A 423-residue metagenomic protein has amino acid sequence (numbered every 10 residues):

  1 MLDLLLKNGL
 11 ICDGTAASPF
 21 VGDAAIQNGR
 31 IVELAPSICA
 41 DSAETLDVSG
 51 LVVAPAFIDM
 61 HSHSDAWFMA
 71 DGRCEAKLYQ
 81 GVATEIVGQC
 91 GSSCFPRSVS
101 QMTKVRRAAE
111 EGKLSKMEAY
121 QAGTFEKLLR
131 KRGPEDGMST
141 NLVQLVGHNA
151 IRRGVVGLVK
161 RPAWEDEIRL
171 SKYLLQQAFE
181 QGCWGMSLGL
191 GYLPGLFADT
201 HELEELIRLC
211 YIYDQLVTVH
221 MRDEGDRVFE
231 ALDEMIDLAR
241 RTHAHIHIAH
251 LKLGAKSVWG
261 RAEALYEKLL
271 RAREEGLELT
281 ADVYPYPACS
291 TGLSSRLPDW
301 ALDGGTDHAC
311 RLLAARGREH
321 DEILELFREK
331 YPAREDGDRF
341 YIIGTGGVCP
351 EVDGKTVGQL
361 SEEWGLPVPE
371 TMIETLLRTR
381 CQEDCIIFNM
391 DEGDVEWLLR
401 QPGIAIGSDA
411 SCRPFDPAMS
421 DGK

Functional and structural regions predicted by a protein language model:
L2-A56: Histidine-rich, glycine-flanked metal-binding segment
G9, G29, G50, H61 (+7 more regions): Divalent metal-coordination and catalytic microenvironments
A40, T45-S115: Metal-associated gating/positioning segment near the N- to mid-region
D65-F68, S92-F95, G191-G195, D223-F229 (+3 more regions): Active-site environment of divalent metal-dependent phosphoester hydrolases
E85-V87, S187, T218-V219, H247-A249: Short hydrophobic alpha-helical runs that function as membrane-insertion/retention elements
E118-K127: Core domains of carbohydrate- and sulfate-ester-processing enzymes
L128-G133, M138-E165, K172-Y192, D237-R240 (+2 more regions): Active-site neighborhoods of metal-dependent hydrolases
Q177-M235: Divalent metal-binding pocket/active-site signature
